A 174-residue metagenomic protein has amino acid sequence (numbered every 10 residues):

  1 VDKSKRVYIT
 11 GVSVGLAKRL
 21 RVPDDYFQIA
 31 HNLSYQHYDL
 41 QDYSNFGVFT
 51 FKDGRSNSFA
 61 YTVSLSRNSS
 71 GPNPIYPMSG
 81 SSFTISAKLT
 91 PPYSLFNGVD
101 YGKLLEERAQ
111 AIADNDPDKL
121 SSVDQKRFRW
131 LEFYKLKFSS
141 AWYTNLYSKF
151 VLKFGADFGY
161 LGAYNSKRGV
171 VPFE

Functional and structural regions predicted by a protein language model:
D2-T50: Transmembrane beta-barrel wall of Gram-negative outer-membrane proteins
N32, D42-E174: C-terminal outer-membrane beta-barrel translocator/porin domains of Gram-negative envelope proteins and their
